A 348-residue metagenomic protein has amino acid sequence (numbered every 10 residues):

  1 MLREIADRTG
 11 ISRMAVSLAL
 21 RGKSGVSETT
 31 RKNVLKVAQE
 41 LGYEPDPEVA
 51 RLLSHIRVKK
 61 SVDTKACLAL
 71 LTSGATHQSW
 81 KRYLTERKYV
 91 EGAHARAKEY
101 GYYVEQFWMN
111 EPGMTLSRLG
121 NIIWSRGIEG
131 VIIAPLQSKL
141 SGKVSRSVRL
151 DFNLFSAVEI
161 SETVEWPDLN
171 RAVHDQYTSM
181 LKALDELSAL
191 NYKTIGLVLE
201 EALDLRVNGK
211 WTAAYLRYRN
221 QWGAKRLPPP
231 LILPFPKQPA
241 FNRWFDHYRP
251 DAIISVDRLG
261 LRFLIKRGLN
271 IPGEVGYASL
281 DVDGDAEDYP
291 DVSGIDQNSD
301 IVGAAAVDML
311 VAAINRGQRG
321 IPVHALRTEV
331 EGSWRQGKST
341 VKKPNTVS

Functional and structural regions predicted by a protein language model:
M1-K60, S348: N-terminal helix-turn-helix DNA-binding module of bacterial transcription factors
A15, R243-S348: Flexible loop/turn connectors
L41-I122, E129, L197, E201 (+2 more regions): Amphipathic helical "hinge" segments at domain boundaries
A69-L70, G127-Q137, T194-E200, L227-L231 (+2 more regions): Periplasmic-binding protein-like
G113-E129, P236-R249: Short, well-structured alpha-helical segments in soluble
A134-S179, D281-V292: Flexible loop/hinge segments that line or gate small-molecule binding clefts
D168-L197, K237-N242, D296-G317: Hydrophobic alpha-helical segments within soluble ligand-binding/sensing domains
K182-W222, P322-S339: An alpha-beta-alpha
